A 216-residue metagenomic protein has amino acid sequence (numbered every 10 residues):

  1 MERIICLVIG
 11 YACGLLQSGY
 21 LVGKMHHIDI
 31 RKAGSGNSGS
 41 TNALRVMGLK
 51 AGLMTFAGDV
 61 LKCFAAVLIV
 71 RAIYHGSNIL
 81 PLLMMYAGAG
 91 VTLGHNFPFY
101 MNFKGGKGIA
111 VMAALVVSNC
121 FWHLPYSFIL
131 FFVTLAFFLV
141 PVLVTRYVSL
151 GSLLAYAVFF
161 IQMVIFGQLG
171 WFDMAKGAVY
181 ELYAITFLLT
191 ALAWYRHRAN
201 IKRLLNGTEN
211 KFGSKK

Functional and structural regions predicted by a protein language model:
M1-I5, V67-Y86, S118-I129, I165-A184: Helix-coil boundary and interhelical linker segments in multi-pass alpha-helical membrane proteins
M1-M25: N-terminal signal-anchor transmembrane alpha helix
I4-I9, L53, P81-A89, M112 (+3 more regions): Hydrophobic alpha-helical transmembrane segments
G19-K24, T92-F103, F137-R146, H197-R203: C-terminal ends of transmembrane helices
Y20-A51, G105, K202-K216: Cytosolic, membrane-interface loops and tails of multi-pass inner-membrane proteins
D29-S40, Y100-A113, S127-F128, Y147-A155: Short, non-helical or kinked segments that cap or interrupt transmembrane helices
L44-M47, V70-I73, G90, I109-T145 (+1 more regions): Interfacial segments of multi-pass membrane proteins
R45-R71, K104: Multi-pass membrane catalytic core of lipid/isoprenoid biosynthesis enzymes
